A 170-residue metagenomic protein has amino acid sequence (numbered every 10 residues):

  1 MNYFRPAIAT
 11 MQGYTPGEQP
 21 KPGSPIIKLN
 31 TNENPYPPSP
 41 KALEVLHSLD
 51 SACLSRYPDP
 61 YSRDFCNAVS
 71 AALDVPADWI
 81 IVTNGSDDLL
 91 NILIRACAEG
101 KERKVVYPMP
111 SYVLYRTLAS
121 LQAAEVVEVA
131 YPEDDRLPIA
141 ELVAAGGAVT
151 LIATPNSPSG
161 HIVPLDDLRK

Functional and structural regions predicted by a protein language model:
M1-R56: N-terminal "arm"/small-domain region of PLP-dependent enzymes with the aminotransferase-like
N32-P35, S86-D87, Y112, T154-S159: Short glycine-rich anion-binding loops that position phosphate/pyrophosphate groups of nucleotides and phosphorylated
P37-S39, L90-N91, Y115-R116, S159-G160: Glycine/Thr-rich phosphate-binding loops of Rossmann-like dinucleotide-binding domains
R63-K104, Q122: Phosphate-binding glycine-rich loop
M109, E128-E133: Short beta->alpha connector loops at strand-helix junctions that form conserved, small/polar/Pro-enriched
E125: Residue-level detector of anion-binding/catalytic polar loops
P132-K170: Active-site phosphate-binding strand-loop segment of PLP-dependent enzymes
